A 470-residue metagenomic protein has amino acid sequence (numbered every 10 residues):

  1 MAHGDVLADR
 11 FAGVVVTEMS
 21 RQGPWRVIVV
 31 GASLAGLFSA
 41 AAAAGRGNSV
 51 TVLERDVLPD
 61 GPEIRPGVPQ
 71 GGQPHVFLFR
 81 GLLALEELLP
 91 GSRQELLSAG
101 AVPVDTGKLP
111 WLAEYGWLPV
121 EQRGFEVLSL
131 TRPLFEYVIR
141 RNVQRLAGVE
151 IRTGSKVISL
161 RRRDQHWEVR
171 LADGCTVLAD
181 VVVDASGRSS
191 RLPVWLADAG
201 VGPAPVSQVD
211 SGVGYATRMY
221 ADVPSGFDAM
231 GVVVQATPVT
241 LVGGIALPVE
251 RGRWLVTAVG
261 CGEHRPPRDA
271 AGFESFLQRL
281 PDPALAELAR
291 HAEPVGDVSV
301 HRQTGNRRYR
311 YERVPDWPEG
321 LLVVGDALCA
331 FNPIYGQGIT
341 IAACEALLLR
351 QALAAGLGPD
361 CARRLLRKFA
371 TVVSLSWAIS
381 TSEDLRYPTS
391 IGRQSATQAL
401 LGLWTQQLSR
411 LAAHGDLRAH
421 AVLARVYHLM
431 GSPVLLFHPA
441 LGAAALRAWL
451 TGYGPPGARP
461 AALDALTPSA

Functional and structural regions predicted by a protein language model:
G4-W25: A short, basic/flexible loop-to-alpha-helix module at the beginning of a structural domain
D5, R350-A470: C-terminal helical "tail/cap" subdomain of flavin- and related membrane-associated enzymes
Q22-V57: N-terminal Rossmann-like FAD-binding beta1-loop-alpha1 element of flavoenzymes
A42, P62-P110: N-terminal FAD cofactor-binding segment of flavoenzymes
V76-F77, Q122-R141, R191, P267-R268: Short beta-strand to alpha-helix junction loop
A113-R132, V259-C261: Helix-loop-beta segment of a Rossmann-like dinucleotide-binding subdomain
S129, R265-L375: FAD/FMN-dependent oxidoreductases across multiple families
R145-F276, L280: Predominantly flavin-linked oxidoreductase catalytic cores and closely associated redox partners
